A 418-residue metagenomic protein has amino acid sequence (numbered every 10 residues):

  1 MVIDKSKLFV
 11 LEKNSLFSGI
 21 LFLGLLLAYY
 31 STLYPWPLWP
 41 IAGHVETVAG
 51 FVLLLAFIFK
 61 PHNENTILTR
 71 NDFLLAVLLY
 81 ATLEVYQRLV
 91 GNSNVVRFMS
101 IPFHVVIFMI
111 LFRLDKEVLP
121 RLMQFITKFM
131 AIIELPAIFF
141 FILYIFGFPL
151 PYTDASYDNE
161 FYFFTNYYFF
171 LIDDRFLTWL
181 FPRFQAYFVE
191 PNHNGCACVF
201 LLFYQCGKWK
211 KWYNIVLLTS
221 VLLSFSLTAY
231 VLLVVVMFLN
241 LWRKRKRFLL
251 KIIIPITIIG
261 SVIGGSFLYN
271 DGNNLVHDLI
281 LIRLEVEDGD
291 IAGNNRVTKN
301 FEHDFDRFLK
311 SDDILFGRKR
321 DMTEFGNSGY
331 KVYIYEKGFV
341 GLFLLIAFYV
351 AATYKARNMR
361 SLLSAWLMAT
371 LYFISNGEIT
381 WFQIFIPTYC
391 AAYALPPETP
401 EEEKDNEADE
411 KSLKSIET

Functional and structural regions predicted by a protein language model:
M1-N63, Y80-Q87, L367-F373, F382-Y389: N-terminal signal-anchor transmembrane segment
P35-V45, Y86-I101, F188-C196, Y213-L241 (+2 more regions): Helix-loop-helix junctions and helix-breaking kinks within/between transmembrane helices of multi-pass membrane
G50-L55, A365-T370, E378-T418: Transmembrane alpha-helices of multi-pass inner-membrane enzymes
L55-K60, Q87-L143, L345-A351: Transmembrane alpha-helical segments and their membrane-water interfaces
Q124-F148, I172-F225, Y230-W242: Alpha-helical transmembrane segments of multi-pass inner-membrane proteins
V234-N240, L250-I253, E336-F373, A391-L395: Hydrophobic transmembrane alpha-helices and their immediate junctions
V262-E302, R320: Flexible juxtamembrane loops connecting transmembrane helices in multi-pass membrane enzymes that build or modify
G289-F325, F339-F343: TM-adjacent membrane-interface loops and short helices in multi-pass inner/ER membrane proteins
